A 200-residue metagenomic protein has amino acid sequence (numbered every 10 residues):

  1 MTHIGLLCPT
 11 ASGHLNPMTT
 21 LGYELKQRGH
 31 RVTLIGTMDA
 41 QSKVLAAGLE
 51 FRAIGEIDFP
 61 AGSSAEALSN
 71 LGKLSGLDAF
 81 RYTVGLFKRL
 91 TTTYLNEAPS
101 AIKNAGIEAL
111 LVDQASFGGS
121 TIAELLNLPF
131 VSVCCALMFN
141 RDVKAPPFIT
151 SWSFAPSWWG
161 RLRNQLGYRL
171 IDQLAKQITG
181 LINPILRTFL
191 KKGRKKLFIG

Functional and structural regions predicted by a protein language model:
M1-A53: N-terminal subdomain of nucleotide-sugar transferases
H30, L49, L128, K191-K192: Short glycine/serine/threonine/alanine-rich loop segments
M38, I57, A136: Residues in the short beta-alpha loop(s) of Rossmann-like NAD(P)-binding domains
S42-V44, A61, G119, N140: Generic structural signal for helix capping and beta-alpha/helix-loop junctions
E50-E108, G160-K176: Phosphate/nucleotide-donor binding subsite
K88-R161: Conserved nucleotide-sugar donor-interacting segment of glycosyltransferase catalytic cores, predominantly GT-B
V131-G200: Active-site-proximal region of nucleotide-activated glycan assembly enzymes, centered on histidine/acidic-rich loops
